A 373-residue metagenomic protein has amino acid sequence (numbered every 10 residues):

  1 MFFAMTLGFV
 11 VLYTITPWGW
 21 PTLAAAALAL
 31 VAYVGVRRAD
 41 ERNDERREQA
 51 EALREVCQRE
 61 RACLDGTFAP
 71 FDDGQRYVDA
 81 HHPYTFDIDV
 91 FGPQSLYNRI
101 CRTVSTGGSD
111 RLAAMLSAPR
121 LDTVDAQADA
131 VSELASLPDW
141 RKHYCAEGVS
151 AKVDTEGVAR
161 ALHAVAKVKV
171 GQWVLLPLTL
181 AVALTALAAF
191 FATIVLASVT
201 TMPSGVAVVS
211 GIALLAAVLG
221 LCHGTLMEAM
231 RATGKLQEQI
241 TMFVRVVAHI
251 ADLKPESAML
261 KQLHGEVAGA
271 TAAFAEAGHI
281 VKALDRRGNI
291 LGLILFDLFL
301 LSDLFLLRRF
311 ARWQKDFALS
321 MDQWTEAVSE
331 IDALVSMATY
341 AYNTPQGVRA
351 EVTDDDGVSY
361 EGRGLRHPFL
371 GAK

Functional and structural regions predicted by a protein language model:
M1-K373: Alpha-helical coupling/stalk and coiled-coil linker elements that connect catalytic or binding modules and transmit
